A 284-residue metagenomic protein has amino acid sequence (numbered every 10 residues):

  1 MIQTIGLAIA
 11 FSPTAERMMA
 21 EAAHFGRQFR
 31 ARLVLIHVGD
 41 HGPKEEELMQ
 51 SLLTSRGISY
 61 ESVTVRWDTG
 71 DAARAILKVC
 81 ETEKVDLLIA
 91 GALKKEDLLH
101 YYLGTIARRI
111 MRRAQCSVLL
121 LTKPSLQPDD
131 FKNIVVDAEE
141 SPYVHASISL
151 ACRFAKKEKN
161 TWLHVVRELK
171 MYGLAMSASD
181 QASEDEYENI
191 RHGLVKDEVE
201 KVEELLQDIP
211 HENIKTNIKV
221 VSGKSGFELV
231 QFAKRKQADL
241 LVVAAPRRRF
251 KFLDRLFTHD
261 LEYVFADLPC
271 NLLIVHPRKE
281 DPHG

Functional and structural regions predicted by a protein language model:
M1-L48, L52-S62, N133-E186, H211 (+3 more regions): Small/aliphatic-rich secondary-structure junction motif
A15, T69, H100, V144 (+3 more regions): A conditional alpha-helix N-cap/helix-loop micro-motif detector
A22, I76, A151, L229 (+1 more regions): Aromatic/hydrophobic pocket-lining residues that form π-stacking "cages" and hydrophobic walls in ligand
V34, H41, T54-L88, K95-E96 (+2 more regions): Structural beta-alpha unit
V34-I36, R66, I89, L119 (+5 more regions): Hydrophobic/aromatic beta-strand patches that form the interior of the parallel beta-sheet core in alpha/beta enzyme
E45-Q50, V195-L206: N-terminal membrane-insertion helices
L77-Q127, A233-G284: Gly/Ser-rich helix-loop-strand patches that form or flank binding pockets for ribonucleotide-derived cofactors
D185-D197: A short acidic, glycine-rich active-site loop that binds or catalyzes chemistry on phosphate/adenosine moieties
